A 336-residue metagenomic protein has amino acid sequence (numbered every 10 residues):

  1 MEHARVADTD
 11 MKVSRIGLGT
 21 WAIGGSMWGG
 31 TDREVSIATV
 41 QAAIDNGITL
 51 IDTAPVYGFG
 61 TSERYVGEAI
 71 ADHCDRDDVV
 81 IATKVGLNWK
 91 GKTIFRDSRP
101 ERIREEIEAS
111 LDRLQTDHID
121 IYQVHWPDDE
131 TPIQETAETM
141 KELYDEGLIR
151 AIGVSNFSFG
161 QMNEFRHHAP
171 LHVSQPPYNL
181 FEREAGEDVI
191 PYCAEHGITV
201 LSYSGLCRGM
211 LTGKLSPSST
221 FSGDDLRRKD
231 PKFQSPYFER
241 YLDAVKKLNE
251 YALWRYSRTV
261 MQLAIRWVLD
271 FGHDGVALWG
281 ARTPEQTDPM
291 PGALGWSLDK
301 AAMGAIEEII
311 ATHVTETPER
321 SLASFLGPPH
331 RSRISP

Functional and structural regions predicted by a protein language model:
M1, G223-R255, D270-D274, P284 (+1 more regions): Terminal-tail/helix-coil boundary detector
M1-V79: N-terminal binding-site loop/beta-alpha segment at the start of enzyme catalytic domains that lines or forms
V6, L18, S36, I51 (+13 more regions): Conserved, mostly hydrophobic/aromatic
T9-M27, A82-F95, H118, Q123: N-terminal small/glycine-rich loop or linker at the start of catalytic domains across soluble metabolic enzymes
M11-I16, G47-T49, D75-V79, T116-D120 (+5 more regions): Short, well-ordered coil/turn segments that N-cap beta-strands
W21-I23, A54-V56, K84-N88, V124-P127 (+4 more regions): Active-site beta-loop-alpha junctions enriched in small/polar residues
K90-E184, D188, I198: Glycine/proline-rich, positively charged, aromatic-decorated active-site loop/lid region on the catalytic face
A185-D224: Aromatic-lined glycan-binding groove of carbohydrate-active enzymes
